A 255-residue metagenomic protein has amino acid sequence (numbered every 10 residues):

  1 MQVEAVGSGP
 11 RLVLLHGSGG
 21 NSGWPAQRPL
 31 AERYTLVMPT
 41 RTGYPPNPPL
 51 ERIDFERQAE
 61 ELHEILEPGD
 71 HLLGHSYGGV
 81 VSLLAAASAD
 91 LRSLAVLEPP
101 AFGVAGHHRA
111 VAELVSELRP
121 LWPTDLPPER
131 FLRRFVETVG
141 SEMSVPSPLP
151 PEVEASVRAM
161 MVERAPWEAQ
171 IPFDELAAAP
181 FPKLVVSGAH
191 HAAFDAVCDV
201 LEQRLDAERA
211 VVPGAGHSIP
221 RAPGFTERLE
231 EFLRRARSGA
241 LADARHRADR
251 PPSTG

Functional and structural regions predicted by a protein language model:
M1-P48: Conserved HGGG/HGGXW glycine-rich cap/lid loop of the alpha/beta-hydrolase fold
T35-H71: Active-site loop/oxyanion-hole signature of alpha/beta-hydrolase fold enzymes
L72-G74, L97: Short beta-strand immediately N-terminal to the catalytic nucleophile in serine-hydrolase-like folds
G74-G78, S82: Gly/Ala-rich beta-loop-alpha elbow adjacent to hydrolase catalytic centers
A87-W122: Flexible "cap/lid" loop of the alpha/beta hydrolase fold
D125-M161: Conserved alpha/beta-hydrolase catalytic His-Asp/Glu region
P148-P220: Conserved serine/cysteine hydrolase catalytic core
L205-G255: Catalytic active-site module of serine/aspartate enzymes centered on a nucleophile-bearing elbow/loop
